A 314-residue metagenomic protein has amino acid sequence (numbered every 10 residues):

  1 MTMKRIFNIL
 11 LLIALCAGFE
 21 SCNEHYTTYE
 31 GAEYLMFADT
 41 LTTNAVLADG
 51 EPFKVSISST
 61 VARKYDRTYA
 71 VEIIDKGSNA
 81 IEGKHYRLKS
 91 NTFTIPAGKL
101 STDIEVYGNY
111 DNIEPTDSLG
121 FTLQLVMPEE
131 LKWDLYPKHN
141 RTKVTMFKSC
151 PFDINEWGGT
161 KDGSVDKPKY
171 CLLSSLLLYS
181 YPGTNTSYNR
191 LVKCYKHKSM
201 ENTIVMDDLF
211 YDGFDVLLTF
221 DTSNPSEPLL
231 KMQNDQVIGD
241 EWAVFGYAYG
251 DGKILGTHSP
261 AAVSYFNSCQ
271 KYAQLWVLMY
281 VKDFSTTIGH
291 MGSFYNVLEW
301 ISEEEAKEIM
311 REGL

Functional and structural regions predicted by a protein language model:
M1-T2, K132: Short intrinsically disordered, low-complexity coil segments enriched in acidic
T2-K4, N23: N-terminal hydrophobic targeting signals that begin at the initiator methionine
K4-L12: Sec-dependent signal peptide recognition, specifically the positively charged N-region followed immediately by
L11-A14, G77: Short, intrinsically disordered, low-complexity terminal segments
L15-C16, K196: Intrinsic disorder/low-complexity segments in short proteins, especially the signal peptide and propeptide regions
A17-S21: C-terminal motif of bacterial Sec signal peptides marking the signal peptidase cleavage site
N23-D103, Y107-S175, A306-L314: Acidic/polar, low-complexity intrinsically disordered N-terminal segments immediately downstream of a Sec signal
S149-L314: Ser/Thr/Gly/Pro-rich, low-complexity flexible regions
